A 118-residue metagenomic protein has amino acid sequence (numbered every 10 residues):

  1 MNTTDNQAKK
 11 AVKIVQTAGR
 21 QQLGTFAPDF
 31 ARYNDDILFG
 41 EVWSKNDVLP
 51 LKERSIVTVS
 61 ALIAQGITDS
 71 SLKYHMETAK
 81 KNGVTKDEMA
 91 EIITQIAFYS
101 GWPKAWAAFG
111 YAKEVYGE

Functional and structural regions predicted by a protein language model:
M1-K52, A105-E118: Acidic, glycine/proline-rich low-complexity segments that act as flexible tails and inter-domain linkers
Y33-D36, G66-L72: Short acidic alpha-helix initiation/capping motifs at coil-to-helix transition points, especially at protein N-termini
D47-E53, G83-E88: Structural motif
E53, A64-G66, P103: Surface-exposed interaction/gating patches
E53-L62, L72, I92-I93: Short, structured motif recognition centered on aromatic/hydrophobic residues
S55, Q95, G101-W106: Substrate/cofactor-recognition hotspot
T68-A90, K104-Y116: Extended intrinsically disordered, low-complexity coil regions enriched in Ser, Thr, Gly, Ala and often Pro
T78, T94-A97: Hydrophobic alpha-helical segments of small multi-pass membrane proteins
